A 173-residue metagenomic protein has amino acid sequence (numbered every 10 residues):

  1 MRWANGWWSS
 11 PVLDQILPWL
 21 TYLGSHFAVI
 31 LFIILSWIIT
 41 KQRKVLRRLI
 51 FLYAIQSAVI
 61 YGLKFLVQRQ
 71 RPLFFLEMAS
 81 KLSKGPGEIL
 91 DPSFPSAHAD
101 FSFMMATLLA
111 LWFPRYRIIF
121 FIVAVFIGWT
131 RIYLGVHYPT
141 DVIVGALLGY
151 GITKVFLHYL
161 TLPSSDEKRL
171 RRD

Functional and structural regions predicted by a protein language model:
M1-V29, I60-D91, R171-D173: N-terminal transmembrane-helix/juxtamembrane module of multi-pass inner/ER membrane proteins
V12, Q42-L46, F113-I119: Membrane-helix interface segments
L13, S36, V59, L63 (+3 more regions): Alpha-helical membrane-inserting segments
T21-T40, H98: Hydrophobic alpha-helical transmembrane segments
S25, T40-K41, V67-Q68, P114 (+1 more regions): Short helix-capping/hinge motifs at transmembrane helix termini and TM-loop junctions
I33-G62: Interfacial segments of alpha-helical transmembrane regions
F51-K64, I118-T130: Small-polar-interrupted transmembrane alpha-helices in polytopic inner-membrane proteins
S80-D173: Membrane-embedded catalytic cores of phosphoryl/pyrophosphoryl-handling enzymes
